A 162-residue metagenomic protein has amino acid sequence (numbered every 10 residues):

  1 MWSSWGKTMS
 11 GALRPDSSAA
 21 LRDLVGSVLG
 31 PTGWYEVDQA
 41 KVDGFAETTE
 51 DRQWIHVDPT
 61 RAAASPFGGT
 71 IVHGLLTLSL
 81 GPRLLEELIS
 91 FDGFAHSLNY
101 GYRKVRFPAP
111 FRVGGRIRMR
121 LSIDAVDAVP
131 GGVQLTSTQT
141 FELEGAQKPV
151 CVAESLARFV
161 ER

Functional and structural regions predicted by a protein language model:
W2-D23, P110-R162: HotDog/MaoC-like acyl-thioester-processing domains
W2-G6, S10-N99: Hot-dog-fold acyl-thioester-processing enzymes
Y102-F107: Short alpha-helix capping/helix-loop boundary micro-motifs
